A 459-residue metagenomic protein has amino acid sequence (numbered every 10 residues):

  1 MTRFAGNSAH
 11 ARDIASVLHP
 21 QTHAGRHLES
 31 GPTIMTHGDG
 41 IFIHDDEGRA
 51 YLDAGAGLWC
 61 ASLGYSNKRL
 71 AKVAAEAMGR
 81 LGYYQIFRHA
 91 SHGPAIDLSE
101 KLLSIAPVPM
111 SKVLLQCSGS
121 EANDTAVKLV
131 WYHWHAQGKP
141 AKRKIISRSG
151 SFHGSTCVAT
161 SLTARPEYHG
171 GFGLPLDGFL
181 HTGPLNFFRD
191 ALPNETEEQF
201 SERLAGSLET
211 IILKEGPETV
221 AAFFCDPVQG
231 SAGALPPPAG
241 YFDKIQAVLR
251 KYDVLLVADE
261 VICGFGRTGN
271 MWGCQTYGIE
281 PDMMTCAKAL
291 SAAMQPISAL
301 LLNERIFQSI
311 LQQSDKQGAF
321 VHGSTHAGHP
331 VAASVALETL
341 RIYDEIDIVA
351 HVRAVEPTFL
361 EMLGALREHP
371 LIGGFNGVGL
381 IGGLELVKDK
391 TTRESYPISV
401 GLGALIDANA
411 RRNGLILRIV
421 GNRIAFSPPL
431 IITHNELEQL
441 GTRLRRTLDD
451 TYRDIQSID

Functional and structural regions predicted by a protein language model:
T2-D459: Conserved N-terminal phosphate-binding loop of PLP-dependent enzymes in the Aspartate aminotransferase
